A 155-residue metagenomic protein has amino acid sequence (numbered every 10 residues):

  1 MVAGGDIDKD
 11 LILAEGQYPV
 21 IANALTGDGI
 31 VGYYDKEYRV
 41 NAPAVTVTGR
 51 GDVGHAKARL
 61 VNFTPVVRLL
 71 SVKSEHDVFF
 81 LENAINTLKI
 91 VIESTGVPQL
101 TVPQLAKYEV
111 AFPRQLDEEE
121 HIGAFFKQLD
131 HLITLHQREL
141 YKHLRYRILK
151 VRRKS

Functional and structural regions predicted by a protein language model:
M1-S155: Feature detects amphipathic, helix-rich regulatory segments
